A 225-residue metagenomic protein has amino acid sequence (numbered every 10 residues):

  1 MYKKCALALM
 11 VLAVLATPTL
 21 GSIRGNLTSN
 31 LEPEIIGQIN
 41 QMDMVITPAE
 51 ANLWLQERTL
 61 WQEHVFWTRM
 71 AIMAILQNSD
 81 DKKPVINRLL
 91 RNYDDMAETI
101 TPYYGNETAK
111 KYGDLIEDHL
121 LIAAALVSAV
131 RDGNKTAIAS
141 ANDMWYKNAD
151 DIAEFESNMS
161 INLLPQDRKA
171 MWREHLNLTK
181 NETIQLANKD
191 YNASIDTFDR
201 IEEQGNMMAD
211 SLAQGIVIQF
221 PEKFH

Functional and structural regions predicted by a protein language model:
Y2-R24: Sec-dependent N-terminal signal peptides of Gram-positive bacterial secreted proteins and lipoproteins
A13-L20, I72, V127, T183: Residue-level signal for alpha-helical transmembrane segments in multi-pass membrane proteins
T19-I35: Signal peptide processing junction and immediate N-terminal pro/mature segment of secreted/exported proteins
I36-N40, A49-I75, I86-L89, Y93 (+2 more regions): C-terminal amphipathic alpha-helix
M42-M44: Short linear motifs at protein or domain termini
W67-Y93, I100, T108-D118, A123-A124: Early exported N-terminus immediately downstream of N-terminal targeting peptides
T99-K110, Q219, K223: Soluble extracellular-acting proteins and domains
N106-S140, W145: Mid-length scaffold segments of soluble, non-membrane domains
